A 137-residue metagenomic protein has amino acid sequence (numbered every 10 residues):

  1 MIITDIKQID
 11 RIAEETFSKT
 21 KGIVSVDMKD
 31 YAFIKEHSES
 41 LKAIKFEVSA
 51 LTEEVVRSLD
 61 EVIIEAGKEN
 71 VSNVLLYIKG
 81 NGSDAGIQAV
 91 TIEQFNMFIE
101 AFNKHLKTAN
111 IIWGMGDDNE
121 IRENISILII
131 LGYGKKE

Functional and structural regions predicted by a protein language model:
M1-E137: Tubulin/FtsZ superfamily GTPase core signature
